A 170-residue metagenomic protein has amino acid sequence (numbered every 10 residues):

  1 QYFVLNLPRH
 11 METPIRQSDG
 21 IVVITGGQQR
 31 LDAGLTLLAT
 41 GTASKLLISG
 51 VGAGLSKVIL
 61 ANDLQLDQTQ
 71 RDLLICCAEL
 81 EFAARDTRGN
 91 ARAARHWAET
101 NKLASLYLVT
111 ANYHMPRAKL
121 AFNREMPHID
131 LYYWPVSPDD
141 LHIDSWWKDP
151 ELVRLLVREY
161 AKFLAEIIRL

Functional and structural regions predicted by a protein language model:
F3-P150: A structural signal for short, hydrophobic/glycine-enriched beta-strand patches
K148-L170: A transmembrane-helix-recognition feature enriched in membrane-embedded lipid enzymes and envelope glyco-/phospholipid
